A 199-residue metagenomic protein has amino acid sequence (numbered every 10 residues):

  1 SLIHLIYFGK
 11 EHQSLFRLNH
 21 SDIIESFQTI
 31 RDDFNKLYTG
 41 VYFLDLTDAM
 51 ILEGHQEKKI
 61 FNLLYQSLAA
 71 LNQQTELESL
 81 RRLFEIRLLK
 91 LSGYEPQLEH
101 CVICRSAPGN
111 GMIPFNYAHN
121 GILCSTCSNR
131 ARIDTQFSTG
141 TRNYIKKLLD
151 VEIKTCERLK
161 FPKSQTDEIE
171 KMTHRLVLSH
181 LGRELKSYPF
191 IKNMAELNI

Functional and structural regions predicted by a protein language model:
S1-I199: Non-catalytic alpha-helical scaffolds and adjoining flexible linkers that form interface surfaces for assembly
